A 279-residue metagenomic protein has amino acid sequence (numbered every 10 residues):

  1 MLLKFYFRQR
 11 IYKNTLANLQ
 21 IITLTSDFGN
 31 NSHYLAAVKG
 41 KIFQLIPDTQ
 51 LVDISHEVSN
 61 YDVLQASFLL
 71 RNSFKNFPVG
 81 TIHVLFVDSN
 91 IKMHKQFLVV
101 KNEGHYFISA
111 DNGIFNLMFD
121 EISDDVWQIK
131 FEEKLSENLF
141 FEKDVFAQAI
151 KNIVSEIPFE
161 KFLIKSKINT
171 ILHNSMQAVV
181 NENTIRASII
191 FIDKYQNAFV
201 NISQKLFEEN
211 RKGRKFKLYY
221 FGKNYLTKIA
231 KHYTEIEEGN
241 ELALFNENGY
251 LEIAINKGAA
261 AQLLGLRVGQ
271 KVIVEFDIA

Functional and structural regions predicted by a protein language model:
F7, Y12, L16-H94: N-terminal glycine-/serine-/threonine-rich phosphate-binding loop
L24, L51-I54, L85, F107-A110 (+3 more regions): General beta-strand structural signal in soluble alpha/beta enzymes
H33, A37, I46, Y61 (+5 more regions): Conserved active-site and cofactor/substrate-binding residues in soluble primary-metabolism enzymes
L45, Q65-A66, P78-G80, V84-F86 (+1 more regions): Active-site histidine-anchored catalytic micro-motif
L45-D48, S73-F77, E121, N152-E160: Change "in soluble alpha/beta enzymes" to "in soluble alpha/beta proteins
E137-I202, R211: Anionic-ligand-binding alpha/beta catalytic cores of soluble enzymes and soluble regulatory domains that recognize
F199-L264: A conserved acidic, glycine/proline-rich C-terminal tail/linker
L218, Q262-A279: Pepsin/retropepsin-fold aspartyl endopeptidases
